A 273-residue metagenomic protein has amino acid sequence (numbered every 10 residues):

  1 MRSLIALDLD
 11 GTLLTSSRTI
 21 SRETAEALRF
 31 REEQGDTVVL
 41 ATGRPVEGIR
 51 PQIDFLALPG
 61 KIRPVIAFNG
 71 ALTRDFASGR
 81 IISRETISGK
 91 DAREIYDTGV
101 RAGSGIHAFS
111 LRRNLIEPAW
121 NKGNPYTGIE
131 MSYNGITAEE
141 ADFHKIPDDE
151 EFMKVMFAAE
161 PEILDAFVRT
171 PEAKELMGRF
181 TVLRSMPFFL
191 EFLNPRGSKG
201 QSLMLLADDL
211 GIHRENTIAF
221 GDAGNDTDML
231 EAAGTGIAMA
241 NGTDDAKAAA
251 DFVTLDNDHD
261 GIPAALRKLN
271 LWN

Functional and structural regions predicted by a protein language model:
M1-L4, S21, E175, E191-N273: Mg2+-dependent phosphoryl-transfer enzymes with acidic/Ser/Thr/Gly-rich catalytic loops
S3-R18: Asp-based phosphoryl-transfer active-site loop
R22-N124: Active-site phosphate-binding/coordination module
T24, I49-I53, F167, P171 (+3 more regions): Hydrophobic packing residues within well-ordered alpha-helices of enzyme cores
R31, T42, N69, V155 (+3 more regions): Residue-level signal for inorganic ion chemistry
G35-V39, K61-R63, K154, E215-N216 (+1 more regions): Short active-site oxyanion
T98, A102-F220, G224: Conserved acidic, metal-coordinating active-site core of Asp-based, Mg2+-dependent phosphoryl-transfer enzymes
